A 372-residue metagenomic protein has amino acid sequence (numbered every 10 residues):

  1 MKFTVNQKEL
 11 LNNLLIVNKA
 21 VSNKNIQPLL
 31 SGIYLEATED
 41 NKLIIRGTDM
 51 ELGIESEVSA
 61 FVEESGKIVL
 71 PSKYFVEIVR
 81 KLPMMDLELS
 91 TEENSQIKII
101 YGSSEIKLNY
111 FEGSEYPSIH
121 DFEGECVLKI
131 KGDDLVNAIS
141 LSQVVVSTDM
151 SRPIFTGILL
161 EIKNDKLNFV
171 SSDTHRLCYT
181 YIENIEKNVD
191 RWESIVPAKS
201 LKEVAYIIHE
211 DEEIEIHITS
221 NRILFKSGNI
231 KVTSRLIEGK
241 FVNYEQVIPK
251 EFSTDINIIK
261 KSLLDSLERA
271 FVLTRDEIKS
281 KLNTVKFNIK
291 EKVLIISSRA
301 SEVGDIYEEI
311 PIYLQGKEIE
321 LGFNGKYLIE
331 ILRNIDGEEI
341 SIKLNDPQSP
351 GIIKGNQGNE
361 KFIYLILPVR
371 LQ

Functional and structural regions predicted by a protein language model:
M1-Q372: Structural preference for solvent-exposed beta-strand-turn elements and adjacent flexible terminal/loop segments within
